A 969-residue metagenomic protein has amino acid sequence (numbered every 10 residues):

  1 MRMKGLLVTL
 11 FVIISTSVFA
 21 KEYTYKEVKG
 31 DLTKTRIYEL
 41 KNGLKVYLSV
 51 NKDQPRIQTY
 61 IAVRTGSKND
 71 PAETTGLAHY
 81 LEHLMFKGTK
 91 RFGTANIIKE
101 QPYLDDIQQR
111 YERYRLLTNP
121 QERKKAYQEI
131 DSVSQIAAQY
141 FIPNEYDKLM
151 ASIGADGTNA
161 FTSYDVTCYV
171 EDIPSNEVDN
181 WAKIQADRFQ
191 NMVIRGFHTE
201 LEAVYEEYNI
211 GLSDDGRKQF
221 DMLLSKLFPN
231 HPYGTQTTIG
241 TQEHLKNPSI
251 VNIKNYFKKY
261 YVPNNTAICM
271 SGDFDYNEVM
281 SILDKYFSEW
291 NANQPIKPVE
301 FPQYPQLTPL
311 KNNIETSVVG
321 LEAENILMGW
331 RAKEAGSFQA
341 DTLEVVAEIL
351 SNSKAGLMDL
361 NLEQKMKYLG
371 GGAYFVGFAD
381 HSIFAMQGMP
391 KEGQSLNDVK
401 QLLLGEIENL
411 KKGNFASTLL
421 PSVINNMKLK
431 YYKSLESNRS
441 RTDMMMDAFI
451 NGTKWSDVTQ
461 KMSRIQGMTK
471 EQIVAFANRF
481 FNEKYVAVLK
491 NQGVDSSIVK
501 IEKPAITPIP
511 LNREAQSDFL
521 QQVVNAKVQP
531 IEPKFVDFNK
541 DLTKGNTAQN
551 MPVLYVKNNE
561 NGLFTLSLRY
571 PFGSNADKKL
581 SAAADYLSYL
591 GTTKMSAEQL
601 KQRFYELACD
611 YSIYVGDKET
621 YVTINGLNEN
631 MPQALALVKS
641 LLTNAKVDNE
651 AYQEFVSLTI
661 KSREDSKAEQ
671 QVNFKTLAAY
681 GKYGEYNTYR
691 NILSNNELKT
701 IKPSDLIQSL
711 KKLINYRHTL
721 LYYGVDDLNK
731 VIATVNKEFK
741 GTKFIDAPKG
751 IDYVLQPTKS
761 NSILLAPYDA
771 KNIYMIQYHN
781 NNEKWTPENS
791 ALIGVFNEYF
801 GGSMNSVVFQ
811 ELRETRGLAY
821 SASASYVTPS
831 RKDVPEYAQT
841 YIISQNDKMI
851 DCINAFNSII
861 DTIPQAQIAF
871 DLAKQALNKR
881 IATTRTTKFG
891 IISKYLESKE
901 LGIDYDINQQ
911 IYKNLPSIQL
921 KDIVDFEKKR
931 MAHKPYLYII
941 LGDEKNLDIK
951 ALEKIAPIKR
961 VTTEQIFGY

Functional and structural regions predicted by a protein language model:
M1-R2: N-terminal secretory signal peptides that target proteins for export/translocation
G5-I14: Sec-dependent N-terminal signal peptides
V18-L48, D275-V319, E324-N325, G329 (+11 more regions): Proteolytic maturation boundary segments
S49, Q54-S67, G76-A78, T94-D187 (+16 more regions): M16 family metallopeptidases and their MPP-like homologs
L77-M85, A583, F796: Active-site His/Glu-centered metal-binding helix of metallohydrolases
V178-N180, Y276-M280, F338, Q394-D398 (+5 more regions): Short, conserved charged micro-motifs
D187-I194, F287-Q294, L404-F415, S640-N649 (+3 more regions): A common structural junction motif
